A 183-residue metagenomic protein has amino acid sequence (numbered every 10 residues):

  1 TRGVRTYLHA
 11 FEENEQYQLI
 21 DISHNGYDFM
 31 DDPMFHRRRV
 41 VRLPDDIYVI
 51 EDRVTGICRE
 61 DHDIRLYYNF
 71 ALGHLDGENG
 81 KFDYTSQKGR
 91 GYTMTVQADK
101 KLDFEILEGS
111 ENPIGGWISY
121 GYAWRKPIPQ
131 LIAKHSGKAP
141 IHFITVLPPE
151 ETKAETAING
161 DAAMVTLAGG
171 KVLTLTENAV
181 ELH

Functional and structural regions predicted by a protein language model:
T1-H183: CBM-like, beta-strand-rich accessory domains located in the C-terminal region of large, secreted polysaccharide-active
